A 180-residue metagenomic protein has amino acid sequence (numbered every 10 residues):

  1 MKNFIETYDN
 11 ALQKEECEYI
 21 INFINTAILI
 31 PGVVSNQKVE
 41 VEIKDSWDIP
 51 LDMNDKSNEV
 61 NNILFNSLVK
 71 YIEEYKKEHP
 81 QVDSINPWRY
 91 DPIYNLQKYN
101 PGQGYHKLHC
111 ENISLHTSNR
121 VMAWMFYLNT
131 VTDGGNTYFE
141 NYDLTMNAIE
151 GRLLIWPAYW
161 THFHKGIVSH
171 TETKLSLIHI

Functional and structural regions predicted by a protein language model:
M1-I155, Y159-I178: Fe(II)/2-oxoglutarate oxygenase catalytic core
